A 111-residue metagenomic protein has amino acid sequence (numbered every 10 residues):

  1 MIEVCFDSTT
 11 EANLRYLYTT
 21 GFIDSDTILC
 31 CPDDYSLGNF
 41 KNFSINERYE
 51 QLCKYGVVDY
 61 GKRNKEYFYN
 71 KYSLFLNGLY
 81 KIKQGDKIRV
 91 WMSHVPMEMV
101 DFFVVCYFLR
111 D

Functional and structural regions predicted by a protein language model:
M1-N64, N70: A structured, charge-rich N-terminal accessory region that forms the first stable segment of a protein and links
L17-Y18, L79, L109: Hydrophobic, Leu/Ile/Phe/Ala-enriched alpha-helical segments that form helix-helix packing faces
D34-Y35, H94-V95, D111: Short beta-alpha junction loops
Y60-F103: Long, hydrophobic/aromatic-enriched structural stretches that serve as scaffold segments
V104-D111: Long, charge-dense
